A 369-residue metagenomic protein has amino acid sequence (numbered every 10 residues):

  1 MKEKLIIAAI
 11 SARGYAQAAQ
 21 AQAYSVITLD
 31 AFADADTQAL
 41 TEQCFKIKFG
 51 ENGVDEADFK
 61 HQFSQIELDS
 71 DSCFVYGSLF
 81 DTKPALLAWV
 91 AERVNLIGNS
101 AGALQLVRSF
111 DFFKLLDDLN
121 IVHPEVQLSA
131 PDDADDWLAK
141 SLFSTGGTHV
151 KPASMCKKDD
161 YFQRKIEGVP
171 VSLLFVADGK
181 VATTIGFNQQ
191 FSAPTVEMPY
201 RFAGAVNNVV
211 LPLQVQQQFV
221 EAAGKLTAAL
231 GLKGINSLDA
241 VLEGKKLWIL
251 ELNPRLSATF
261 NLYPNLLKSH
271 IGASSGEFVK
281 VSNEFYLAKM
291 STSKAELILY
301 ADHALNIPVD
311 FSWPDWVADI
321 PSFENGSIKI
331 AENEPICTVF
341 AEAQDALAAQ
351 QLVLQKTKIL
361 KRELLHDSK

Functional and structural regions predicted by a protein language model:
M1-G102, L106-V107, L354-K356, D367: ATP-binding N-terminal substructure of ATP-dependent carboxylate-amine bond-forming enzymes
A12, G272-K369: Peripheral (often C-terminal) accessory segments that flank ATP-dependent C-N-forming ligase machineries
A91-M155: A conserved helix-loop-beta module that forms one wall/lid of the active-site cleft in ATP-utilizing catalytic domains
L116, A134-V150, D159-L174, I185-F191 (+2 more regions): ATP-grasp fold ATP-binding core
S144-G147, N253-L266, P321-I328: Glycine-rich phosphate/pyrophosphate-binding beta-alpha loops
E167-K225, A229-L230, N253-S275, S282-K289: ATP-dependent carboxylate/phosphate-activation module, predominantly the ATP-grasp catalytic core and closely related
A177-A182, L242-K246, D302, A343-Q344: Short acidic-glycine loop/turn motifs at beta-strand connectors
L232-G244: A short glycine-rich, hydrophobically flanked beta-strand micro-motif that places a catalytic Asp/Glu for divalent metal
